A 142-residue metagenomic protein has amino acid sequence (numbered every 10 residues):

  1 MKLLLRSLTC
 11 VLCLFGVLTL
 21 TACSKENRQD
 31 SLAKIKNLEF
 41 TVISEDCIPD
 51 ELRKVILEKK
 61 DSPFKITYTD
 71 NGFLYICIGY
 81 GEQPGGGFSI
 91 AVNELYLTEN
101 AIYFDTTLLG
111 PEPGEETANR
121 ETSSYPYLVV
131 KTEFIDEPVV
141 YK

Functional and structural regions predicted by a protein language model:
M1-C10: Bacterial N-terminal signal peptides that target proteins for export
S7, A22-K142: Exposed, flexible binding/inhibitory loops of compact, secreted disulfide-stabilized domains
V17-L20: Bacterial Sec-type N-terminal signal peptides, specifically the leucine/valine-rich hydrophobic h-region
